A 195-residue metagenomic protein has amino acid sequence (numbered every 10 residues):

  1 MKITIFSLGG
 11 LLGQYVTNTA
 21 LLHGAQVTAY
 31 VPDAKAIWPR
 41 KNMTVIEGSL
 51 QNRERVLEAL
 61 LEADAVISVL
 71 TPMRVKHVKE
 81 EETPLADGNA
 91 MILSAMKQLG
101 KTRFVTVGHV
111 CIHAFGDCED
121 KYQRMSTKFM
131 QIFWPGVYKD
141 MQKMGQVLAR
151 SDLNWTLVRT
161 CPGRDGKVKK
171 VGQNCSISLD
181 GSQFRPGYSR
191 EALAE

Functional and structural regions predicted by a protein language model:
I3-H23: N-terminal Rossmann NAD(P)H-binding glycine-rich loop of SDR-like oxidoreductase domains
T4, K35-M91, A95-Q98: NAD(P)H-binding glycine-rich loop region in Rossmannoid oxidoreductase-like domains and their noncatalytic homologs
F6, Y30, V69-L70, F104-V110 (+1 more regions): SDR active-site strand-loop-helix element
Q26, P32-A34, A90-G136: Conserved Rossmann-fold NAD(P)-dependent oxidoreductase catalytic core, especially the SDR/UDP-sugar
V75, V110-G116, G163-K167: Conserved catalytic-site region of short-chain dehydrogenase/reductase
L85, D140, V158, F184-E195: Substrate-positioning beta->alpha
G145-G166: Conserved beta-loop-beta element that borders a ligand/cofactor-binding pocket
G163-R190: NAD(P)H-dependent oxidoreductase Rossmann-fold/reductase module
